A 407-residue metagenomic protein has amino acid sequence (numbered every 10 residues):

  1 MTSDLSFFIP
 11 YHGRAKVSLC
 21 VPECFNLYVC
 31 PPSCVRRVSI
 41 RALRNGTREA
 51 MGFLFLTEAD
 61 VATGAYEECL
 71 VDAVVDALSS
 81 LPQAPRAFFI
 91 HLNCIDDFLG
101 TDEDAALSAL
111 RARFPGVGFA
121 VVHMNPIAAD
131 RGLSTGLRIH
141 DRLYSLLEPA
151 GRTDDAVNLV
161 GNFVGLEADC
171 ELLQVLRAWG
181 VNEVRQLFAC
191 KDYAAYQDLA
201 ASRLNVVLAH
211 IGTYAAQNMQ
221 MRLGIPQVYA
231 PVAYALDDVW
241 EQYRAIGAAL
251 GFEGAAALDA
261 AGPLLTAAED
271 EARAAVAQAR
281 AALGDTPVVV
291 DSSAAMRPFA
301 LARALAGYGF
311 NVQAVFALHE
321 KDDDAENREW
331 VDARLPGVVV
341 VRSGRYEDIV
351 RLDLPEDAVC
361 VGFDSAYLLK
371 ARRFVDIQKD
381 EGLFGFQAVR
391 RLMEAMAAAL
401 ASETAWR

Functional and structural regions predicted by a protein language model:
M1-R407: An N-terminal assembly and electron-transfer interface module characteristic of large anaerobic redox and radical
